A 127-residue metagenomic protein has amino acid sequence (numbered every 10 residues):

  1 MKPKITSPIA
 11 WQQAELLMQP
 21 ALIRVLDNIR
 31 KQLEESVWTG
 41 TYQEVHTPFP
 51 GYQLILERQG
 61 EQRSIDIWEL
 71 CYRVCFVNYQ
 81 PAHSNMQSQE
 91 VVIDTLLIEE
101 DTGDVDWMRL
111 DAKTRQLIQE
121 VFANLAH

Functional and structural regions predicted by a protein language model:
M1-Q59, S88-E100: Negatively charged, low-complexity tracts enriched in Asp/Glu with abundant Ser/Thr
M1-T6, N78, Q119, A123: Solvent-exposed, charged interface segments at domain starts and junctions
L56, I67, A123-H127: Contiguous hydrophobic segments
E61-R109: Intrinsically disordered, low-complexity regulatory segments enriched in Ser/Thr/Pro and charged residues
I98-H127: Acidic, proline/glycine-rich low-complexity IDRs
